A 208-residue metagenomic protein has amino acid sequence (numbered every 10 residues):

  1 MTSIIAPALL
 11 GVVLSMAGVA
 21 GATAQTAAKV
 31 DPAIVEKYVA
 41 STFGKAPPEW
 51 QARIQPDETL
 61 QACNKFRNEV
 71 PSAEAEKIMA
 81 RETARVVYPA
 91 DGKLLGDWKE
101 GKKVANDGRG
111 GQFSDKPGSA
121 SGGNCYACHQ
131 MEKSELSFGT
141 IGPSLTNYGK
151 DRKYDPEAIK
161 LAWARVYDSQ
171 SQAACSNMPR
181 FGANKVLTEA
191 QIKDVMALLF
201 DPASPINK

Functional and structural regions predicted by a protein language model:
M1-L9: Bacterial N-terminal signal peptides that target proteins for export
G11-M16, A20-G111, R165, L198-K208: Post-cleavage N-terminal segment of exported redox proteins
K29-V30, I34, W50, G96-E100 (+3 more regions): Extracytoplasmic electron-transfer domains, predominantly the class I c-type cytochrome c fold
P89-A90, S114, F181-N184: Generic anion/oxyanion-binding catalytic loop in active/binding sites
G111-S114, S134-F138, P205: Secretory-pathway/luminal and periplasmic proteins that interact with or process carbohydrate-rich
F113-N124: Local sequence-structure signature of Cys/Sec-based thiol-disulfide redox active-site neighborhoods
